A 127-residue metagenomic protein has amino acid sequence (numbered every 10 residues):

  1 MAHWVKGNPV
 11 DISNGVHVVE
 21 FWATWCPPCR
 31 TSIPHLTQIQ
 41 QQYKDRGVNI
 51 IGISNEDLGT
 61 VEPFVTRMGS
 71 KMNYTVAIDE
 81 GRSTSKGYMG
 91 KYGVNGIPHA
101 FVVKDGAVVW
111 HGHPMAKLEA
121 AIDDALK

Functional and structural regions predicted by a protein language model:
M1-H17, K86: A short beta-strand-turn-helix
S13-G15, D45, K71, V94: Active-site acidic short loop of glycosyltransferases
N14-H17, W22-W25, D57, G96: Short pre-active-site segment immediately N-terminal to redox-active cysteine/selenocysteine motifs in thiol-based
V18-V19, I50, A100: Hydrophobic beta-strand anchors of alpha/beta hydrolase catalytic cores
F21-A23, I53-E56, D79-G81, G112-P114: Active-site-proximal beta-strand/loop segments in catalytic clefts of secreted hydrolases
T24-T31, H99: C-type cytochrome heme c attachment motif
T31-S70, G81-M89: Structural microenvironment flanking redox-active thiols in thiol-disulfide oxidoreductases
M68-M72, D79-A125: Thiol/disulfide oxidoreductase modules built on the thioredoxin-like
